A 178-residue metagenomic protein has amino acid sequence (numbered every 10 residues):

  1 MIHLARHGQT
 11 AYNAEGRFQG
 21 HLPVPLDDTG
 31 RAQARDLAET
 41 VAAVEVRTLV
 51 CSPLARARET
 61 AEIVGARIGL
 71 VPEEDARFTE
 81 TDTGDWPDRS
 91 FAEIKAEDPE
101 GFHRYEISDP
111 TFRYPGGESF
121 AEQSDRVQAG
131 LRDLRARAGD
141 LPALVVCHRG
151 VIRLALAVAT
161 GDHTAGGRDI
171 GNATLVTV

Functional and structural regions predicted by a protein language model:
I2, G139-C147: Generic beta-sheet signal
I2-A5, Q9-L70, E74: Active-site-proximal alpha-helix that buttresses catalytic centers in soluble enzyme cores
V24-P25, I68-R126: Phosphate-handling substructures
A42-E45, L134-P142: Glycine-rich phosphate-binding loop signature in dinucleotide/nucleotide-binding domains
C51-S52, D125, V146-C147: Short beta-strand scaffold positions
I63, L154-V158: Active-site signature of alpha/beta-hydrolase-fold catalytic machinery across serine- and Asp/Cys-nucleophile hydrolases
R149-R153, T174: GST superfamily/GST-like fold recognition
D162-V178: Domain-level recognition of soluble alpha/beta enzyme cores, biased toward histidine phosphatases/phosphomutases
